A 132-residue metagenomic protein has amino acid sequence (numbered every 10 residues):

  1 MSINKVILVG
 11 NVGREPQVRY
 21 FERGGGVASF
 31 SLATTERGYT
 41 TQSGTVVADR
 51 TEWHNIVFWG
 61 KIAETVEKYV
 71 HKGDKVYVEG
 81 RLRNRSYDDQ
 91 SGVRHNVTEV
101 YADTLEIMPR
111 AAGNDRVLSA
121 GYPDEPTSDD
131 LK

Functional and structural regions predicted by a protein language model:
M1-I3, Y20-G24, T40-V46, G92-V93 (+1 more regions): Acidic, gly/ser/pro-rich intrinsically disordered tails
S2, V6-T51, S86, N96: Core FKBP-type peptidyl-prolyl cis-trans isomerase
L8-V12, L32, K72-R83, A102-L105: OB-fold and OB-like beta-barrel modules that bind single-stranded nucleic acids
E15, E36, E52, E64 (+3 more regions): Acidic-residue sensor for enzyme active/binding pockets
F30-L32, I56, V100: Well-ordered beta-strand positions enriched in small/hydrophobic/aromatic, beta-favoring residues
I56-H95: Beta-rich strand-turn-strand
D89-I107: OB-fold/S1-family single-stranded nucleic acid-binding modules
